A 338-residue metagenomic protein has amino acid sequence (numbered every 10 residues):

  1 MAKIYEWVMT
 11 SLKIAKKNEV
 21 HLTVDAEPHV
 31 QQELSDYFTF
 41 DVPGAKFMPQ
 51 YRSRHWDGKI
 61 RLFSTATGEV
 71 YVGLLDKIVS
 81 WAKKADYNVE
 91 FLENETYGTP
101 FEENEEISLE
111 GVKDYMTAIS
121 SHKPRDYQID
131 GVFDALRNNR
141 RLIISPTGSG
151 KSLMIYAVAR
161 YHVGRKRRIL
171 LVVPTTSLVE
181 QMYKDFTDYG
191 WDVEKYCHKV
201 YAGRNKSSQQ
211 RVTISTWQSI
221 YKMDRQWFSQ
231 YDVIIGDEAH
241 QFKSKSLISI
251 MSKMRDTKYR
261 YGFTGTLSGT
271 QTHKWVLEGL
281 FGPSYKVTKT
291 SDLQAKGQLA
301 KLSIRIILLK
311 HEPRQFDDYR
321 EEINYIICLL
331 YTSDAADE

Functional and structural regions predicted by a protein language model:
A2-E93: N-terminal accessory nucleic-acid engagement/regulatory domains that precede and modulate ATP-driven motor cores
P100-R141: Conserved pre-motif I regulatory segment
N138-V158: Walker A/P-loop
R167-F186: Conserved Walker A/P-loop ATP-binding site and its immediately adjacent core in helicase/helicase-like ATPase domains
G203-Q230, I248: Conserved helix/coil segment N-terminal to the catalytic DExD/H
D237-E238: Walker B catalytic acidic pair
S244-K301: Post-DEXD/H (motif II) to motif III coupling segment of the RecA-like Helicase ATP-binding lobe
Y331-E338: Conserved small/polar residues in nucleotide/adenosyl-binding loops
